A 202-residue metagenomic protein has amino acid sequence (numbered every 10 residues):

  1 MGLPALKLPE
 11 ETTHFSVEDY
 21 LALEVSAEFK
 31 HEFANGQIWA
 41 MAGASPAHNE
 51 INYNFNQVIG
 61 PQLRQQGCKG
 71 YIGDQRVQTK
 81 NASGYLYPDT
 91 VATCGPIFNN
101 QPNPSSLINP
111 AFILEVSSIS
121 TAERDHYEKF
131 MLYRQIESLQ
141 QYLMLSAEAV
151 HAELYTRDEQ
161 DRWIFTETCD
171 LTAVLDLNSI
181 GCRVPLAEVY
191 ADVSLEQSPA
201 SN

Functional and structural regions predicted by a protein language model:
M1-N202: Gly/Pro/Ser/Thr-rich low-complexity, intrinsically disordered segments predominantly at protein N-termini
